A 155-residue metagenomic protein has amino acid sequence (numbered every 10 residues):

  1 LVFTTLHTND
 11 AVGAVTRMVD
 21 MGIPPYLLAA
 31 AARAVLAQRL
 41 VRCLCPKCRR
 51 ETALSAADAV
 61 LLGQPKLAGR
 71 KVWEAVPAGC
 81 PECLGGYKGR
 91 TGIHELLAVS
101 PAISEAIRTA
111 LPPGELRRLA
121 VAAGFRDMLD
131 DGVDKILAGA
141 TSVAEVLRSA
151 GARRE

Functional and structural regions predicted by a protein language model:
L1-E155: Short, flexible helix-loop junctions that flank or precede catalytic/ligand sites
